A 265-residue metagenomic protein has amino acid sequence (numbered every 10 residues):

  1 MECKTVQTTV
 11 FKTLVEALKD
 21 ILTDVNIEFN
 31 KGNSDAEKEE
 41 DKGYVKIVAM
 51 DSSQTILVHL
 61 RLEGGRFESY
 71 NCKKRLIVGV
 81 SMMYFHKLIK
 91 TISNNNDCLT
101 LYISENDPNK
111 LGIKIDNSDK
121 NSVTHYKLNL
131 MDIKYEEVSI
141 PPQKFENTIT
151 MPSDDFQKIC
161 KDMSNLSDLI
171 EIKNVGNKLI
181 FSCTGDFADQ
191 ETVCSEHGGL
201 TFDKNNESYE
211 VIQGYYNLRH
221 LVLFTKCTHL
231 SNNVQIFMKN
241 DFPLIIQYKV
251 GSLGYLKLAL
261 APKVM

Functional and structural regions predicted by a protein language model:
M1-N165, E171-M265: DNA polymerase sliding clamps and clamp-related checkpoint/processivity subunits
